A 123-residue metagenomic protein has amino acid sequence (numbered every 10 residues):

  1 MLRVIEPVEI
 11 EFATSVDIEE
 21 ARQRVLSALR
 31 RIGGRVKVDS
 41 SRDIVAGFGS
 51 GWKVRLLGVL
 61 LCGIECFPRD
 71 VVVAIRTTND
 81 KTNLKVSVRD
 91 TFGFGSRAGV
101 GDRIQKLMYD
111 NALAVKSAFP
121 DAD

Functional and structural regions predicted by a protein language model:
M1-D123: Ser/Thr-rich, low-complexity intrinsically disordered terminal regions
